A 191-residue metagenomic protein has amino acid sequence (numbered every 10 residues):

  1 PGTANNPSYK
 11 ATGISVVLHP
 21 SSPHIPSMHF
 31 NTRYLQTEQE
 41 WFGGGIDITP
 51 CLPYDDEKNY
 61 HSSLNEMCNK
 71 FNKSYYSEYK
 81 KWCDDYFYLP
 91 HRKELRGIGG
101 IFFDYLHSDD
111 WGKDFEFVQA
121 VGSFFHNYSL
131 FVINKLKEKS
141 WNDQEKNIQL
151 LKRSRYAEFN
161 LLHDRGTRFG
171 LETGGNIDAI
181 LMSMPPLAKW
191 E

Functional and structural regions predicted by a protein language model:
P1-E191: A domain-level signal for the structural core that forms small-molecule/cofactor-binding pockets and catalytic centers
